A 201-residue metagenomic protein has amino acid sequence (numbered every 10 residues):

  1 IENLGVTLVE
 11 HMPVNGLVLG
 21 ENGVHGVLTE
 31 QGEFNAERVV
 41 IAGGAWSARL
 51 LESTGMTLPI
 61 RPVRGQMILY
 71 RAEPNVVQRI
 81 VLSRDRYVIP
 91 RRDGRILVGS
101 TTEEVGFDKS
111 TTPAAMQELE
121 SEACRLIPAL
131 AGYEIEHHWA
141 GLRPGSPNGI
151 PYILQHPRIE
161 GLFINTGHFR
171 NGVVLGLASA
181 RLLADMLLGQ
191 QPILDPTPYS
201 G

Functional and structural regions predicted by a protein language model:
I1-T7: N-terminal Rossmann-like dinucleotide/flavin-binding domain of flavoprotein oxidoreductases that bind FAD/FMN
T7-V9, E136: General small-molecule cofactor/ligand-binding pocket signal
E10-H25: A conserved short coil-to-beta-strand element within the FAD-binding core of flavoproteins
M12, G44-A45, L177: Alpha-helix N-cap/helix-start capping motif
N22-V27, V76-Q78: Short, hydrophobic/aromatic-rich segments at coil-to-beta transitions
G26-L28, L97, F163-I164: General beta-strand recognition
E33-F34, R38-E160: Active-site substrate-recognition segment that forms the wall of the catalytic cavity or substrate channel
I127-G201: C-terminal catalytic lobe of FAD-dependent flavoproteins
